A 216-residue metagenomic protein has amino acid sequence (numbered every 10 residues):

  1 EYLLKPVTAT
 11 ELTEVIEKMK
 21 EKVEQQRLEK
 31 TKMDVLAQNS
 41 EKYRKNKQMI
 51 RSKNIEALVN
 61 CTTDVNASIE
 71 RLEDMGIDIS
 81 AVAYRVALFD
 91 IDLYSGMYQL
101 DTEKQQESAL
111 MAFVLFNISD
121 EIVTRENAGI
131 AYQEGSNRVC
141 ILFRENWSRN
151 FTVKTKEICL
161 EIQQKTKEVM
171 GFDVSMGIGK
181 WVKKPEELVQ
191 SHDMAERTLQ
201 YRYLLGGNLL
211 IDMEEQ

Functional and structural regions predicted by a protein language model:
K5: A Lys-centered signature of the CheY-like receiver
T8-E157, I178-K184, Q190-L199, Y203 (+1 more regions): Interdomain helical linkers/hinges and coiled-coil/dimerization scaffolds that transmit conformational signals
I122-N127, K167-D173: Short secondary-structure junctions
V153-M170: Alpha-helical scaffold within the catalytic cores of cyclic-nucleotide enzymes
